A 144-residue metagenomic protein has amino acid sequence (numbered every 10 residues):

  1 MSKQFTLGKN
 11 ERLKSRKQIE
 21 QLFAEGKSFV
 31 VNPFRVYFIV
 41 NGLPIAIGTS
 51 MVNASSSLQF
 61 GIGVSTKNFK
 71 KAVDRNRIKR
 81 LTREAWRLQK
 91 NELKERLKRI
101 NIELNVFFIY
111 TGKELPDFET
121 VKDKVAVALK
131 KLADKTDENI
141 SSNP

Functional and structural regions predicted by a protein language model:
M1-P144: Positively charged, solvent-exposed patches that mediate nucleic-acid binding
